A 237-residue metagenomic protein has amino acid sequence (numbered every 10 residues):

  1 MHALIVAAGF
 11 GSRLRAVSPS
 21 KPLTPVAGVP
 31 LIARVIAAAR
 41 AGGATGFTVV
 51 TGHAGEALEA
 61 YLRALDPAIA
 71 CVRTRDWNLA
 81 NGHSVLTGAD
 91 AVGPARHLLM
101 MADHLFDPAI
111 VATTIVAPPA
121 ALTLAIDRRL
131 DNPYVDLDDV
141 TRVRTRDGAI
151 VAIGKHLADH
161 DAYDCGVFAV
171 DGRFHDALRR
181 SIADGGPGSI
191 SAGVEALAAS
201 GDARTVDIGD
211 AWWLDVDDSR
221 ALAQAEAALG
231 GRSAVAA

Functional and structural regions predicted by a protein language model:
M1, D159-A237: Conserved alpha/beta core of the MobA/IspD/sugar-nucleotide pyrophosphorylase nucleotidyltransferase superfamily
M1-V17: N-terminal nucleotide-binding beta1-loop-alpha1 segment
H2-I5, I32, G46-V49: Hydrophobic targeting segments
V29-G46, Y61, T87-D90: A short, N-terminal amphipathic alpha-helix
G46-G52, A125-I126: Short internal beta-strands
A54-E56: A conserved acidic beta->alpha catalytic loop
E59, L65-T141: Conserved beta-loop-beta/alpha segment of the NTase-like Rossmann-fold superfamily that binds/positions NTPs
D107-D184: Conserved core of the sugar-phosphate nucleotidyltransferase
